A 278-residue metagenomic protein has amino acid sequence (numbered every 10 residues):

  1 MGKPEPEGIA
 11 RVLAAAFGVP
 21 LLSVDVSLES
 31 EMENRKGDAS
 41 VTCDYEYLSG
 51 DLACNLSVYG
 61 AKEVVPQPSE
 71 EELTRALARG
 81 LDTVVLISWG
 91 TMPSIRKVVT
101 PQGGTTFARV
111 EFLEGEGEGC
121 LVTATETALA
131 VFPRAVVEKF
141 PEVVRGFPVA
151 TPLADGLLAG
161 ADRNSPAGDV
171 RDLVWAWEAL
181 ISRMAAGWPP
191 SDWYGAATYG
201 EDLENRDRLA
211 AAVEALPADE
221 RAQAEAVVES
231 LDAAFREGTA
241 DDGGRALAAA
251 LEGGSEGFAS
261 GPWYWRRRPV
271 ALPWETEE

Functional and structural regions predicted by a protein language model:
M1-E72, A76-R79, V84, W89-E278: Intrinsic low-complexity, intrinsically disordered or marginally ordered coil/linker segments
